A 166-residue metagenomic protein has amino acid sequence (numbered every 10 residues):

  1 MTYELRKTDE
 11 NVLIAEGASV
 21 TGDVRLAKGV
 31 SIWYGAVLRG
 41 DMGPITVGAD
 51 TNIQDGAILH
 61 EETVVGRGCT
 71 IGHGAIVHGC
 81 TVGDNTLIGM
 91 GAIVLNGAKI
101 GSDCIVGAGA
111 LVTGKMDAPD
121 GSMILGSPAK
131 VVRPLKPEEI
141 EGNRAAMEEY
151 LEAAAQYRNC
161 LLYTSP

Functional and structural regions predicted by a protein language model:
M1-L5: A detector for short, charged/polar N-terminal pre-domain segments
R6, E10-I14, A18, V24 (+13 more regions): A structural motif detector for beta-strand N-caps
T113-G114, V132: Conserved protein kinase catalytic core
I124-P137: Acidic/polar active-site rim loop that often engages polyanionic ligands
R144, E148-L161: A charged, well-structured terminal subsegment
Y163-P166: Conserved small/polar residues in nucleotide/adenosyl-binding loops
